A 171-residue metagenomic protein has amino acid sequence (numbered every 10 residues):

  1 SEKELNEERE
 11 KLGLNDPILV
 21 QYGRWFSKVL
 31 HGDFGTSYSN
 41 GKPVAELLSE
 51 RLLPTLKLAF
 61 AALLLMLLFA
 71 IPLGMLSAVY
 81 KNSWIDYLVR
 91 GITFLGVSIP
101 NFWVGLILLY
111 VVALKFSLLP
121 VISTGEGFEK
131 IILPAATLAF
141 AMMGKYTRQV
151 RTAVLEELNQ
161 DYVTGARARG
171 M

Functional and structural regions predicted by a protein language model:
S1-G23, K42, F116-L133: Hydrophobic alpha-helical transmembrane segments of membrane transport/permease proteins and related membrane-embedded
G13-L14, S27, H31, A113 (+3 more regions): Residues at helix-coil transition
L14-I71: An internal, D/E-rich "acidic patch" concept
P17, Q21, W25, P43 (+7 more regions): Amphipathic alpha-helical recognition patches that constitute DNA-binding helices
V20, G35-Y38, V104-G105, L119-I122 (+1 more regions): Short, hydrophobic secondary-structure boundary micro-motifs
E46-I85, T124-M171: Alpha-helical transmembrane segments of integral membrane proteins, especially multi-pass inner/plasma-membrane
F69-L108: Cytoplasmic-entry segments and transmembrane alpha-helices of multi-pass inner-membrane transporters
N101-G125: Extracellular/periplasmic helix-loop junction at the C-terminal end of a transmembrane helix in multi-pass membrane
